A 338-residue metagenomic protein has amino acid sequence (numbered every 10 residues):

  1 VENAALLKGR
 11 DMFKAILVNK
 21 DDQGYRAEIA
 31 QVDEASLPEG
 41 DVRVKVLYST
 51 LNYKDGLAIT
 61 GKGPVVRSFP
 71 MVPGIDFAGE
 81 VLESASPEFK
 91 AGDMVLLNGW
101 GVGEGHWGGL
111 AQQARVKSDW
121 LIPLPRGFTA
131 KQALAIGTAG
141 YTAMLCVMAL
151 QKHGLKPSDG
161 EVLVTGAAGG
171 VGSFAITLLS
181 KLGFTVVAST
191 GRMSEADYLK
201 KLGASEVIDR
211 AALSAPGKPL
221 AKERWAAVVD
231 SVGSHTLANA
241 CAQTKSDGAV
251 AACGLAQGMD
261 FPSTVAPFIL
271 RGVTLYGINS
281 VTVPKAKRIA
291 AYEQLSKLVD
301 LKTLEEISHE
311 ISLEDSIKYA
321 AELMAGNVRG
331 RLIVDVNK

Functional and structural regions predicted by a protein language model:
A35-T50, K62-V102: Glycine-rich beta-strand-centered segment in the early N-terminal region that forms part of a ligand/cofactor-binding
D93-M94, Q113, E161, K181 (+1 more regions): Residue-level marker of beta-strand positions
L96, A226-V229, A251: N-terminal Rossmann-like NAD(P) cofactor-binding module of classical short-chain dehydrogenase/reductase
N98-L163: NAD(P)H dinucleotide-binding glycine-rich loop of Rossmann-like/cofactor-binding domains, especially the beta1-alpha1
L134-R210: Mid-domain Rossmann-like dinucleotide-binding core that forms the NAD(H)/NADP(H) cofactor-binding site
L213-E223: Short amphipathic alpha-helix with an adjacent loop that forms part of the alpha/beta core around
H235-L301, V336: Glycine-rich phosphate-binding loop and adjacent beta-alpha segment of Rossmann(oid) nucleotide-cofactor-binding
I289-K338: C-terminal hydrophobic helical "lid"/dimerization subdomain of Rossmann-like NAD(P)H-dependent oxidoreductases
